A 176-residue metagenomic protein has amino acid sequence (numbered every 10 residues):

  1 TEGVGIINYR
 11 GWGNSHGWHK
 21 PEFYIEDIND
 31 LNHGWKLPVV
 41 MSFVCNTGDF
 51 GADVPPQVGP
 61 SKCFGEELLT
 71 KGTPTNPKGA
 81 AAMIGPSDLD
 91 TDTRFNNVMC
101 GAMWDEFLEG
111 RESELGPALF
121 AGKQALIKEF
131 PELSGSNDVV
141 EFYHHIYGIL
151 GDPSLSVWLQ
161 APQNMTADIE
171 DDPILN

Functional and structural regions predicted by a protein language model:
T1-N176: Cysteine-dependent hydrolase recognition
